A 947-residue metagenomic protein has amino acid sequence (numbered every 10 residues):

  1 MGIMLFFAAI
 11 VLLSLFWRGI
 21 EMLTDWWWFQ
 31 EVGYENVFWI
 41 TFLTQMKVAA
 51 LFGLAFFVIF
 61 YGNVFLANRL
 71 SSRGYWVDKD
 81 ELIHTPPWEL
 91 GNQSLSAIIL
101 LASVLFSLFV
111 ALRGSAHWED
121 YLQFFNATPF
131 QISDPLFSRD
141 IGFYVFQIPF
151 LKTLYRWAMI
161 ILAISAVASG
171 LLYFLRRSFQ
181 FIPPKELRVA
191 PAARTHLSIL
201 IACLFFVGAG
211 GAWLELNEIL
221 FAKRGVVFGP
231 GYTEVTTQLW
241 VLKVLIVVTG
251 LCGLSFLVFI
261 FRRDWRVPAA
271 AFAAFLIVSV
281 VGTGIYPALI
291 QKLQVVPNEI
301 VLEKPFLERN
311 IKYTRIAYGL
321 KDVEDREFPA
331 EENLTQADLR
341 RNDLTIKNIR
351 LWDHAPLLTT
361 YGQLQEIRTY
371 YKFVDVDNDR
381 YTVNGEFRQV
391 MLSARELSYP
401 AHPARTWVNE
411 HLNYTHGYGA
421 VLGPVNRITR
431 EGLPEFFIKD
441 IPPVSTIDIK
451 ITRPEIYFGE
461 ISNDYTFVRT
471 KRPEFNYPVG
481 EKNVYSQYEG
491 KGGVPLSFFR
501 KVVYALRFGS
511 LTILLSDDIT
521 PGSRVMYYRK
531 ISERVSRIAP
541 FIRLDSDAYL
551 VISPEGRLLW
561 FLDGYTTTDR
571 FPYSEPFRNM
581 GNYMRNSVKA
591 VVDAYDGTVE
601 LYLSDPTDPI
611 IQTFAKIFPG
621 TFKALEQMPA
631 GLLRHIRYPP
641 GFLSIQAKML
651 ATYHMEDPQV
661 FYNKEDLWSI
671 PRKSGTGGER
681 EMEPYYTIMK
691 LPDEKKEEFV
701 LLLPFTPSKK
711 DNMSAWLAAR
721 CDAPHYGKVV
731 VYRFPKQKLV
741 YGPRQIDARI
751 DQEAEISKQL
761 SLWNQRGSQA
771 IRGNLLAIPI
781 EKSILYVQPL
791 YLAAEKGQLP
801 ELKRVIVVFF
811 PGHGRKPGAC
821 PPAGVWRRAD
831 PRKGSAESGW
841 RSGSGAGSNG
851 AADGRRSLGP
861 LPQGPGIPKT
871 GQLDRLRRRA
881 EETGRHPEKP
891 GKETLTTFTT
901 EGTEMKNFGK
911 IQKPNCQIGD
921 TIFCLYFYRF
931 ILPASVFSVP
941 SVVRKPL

Functional and structural regions predicted by a protein language model:
M1-F6: N-terminal membrane topogenic signal
A8, L12-E31, E35-T870, D874-E893: Soluble extracytoplasmic regions of secretory-pathway and membrane proteins
T897-V943, L947: Short, low-complexity, charge-dense intrinsically disordered segments
